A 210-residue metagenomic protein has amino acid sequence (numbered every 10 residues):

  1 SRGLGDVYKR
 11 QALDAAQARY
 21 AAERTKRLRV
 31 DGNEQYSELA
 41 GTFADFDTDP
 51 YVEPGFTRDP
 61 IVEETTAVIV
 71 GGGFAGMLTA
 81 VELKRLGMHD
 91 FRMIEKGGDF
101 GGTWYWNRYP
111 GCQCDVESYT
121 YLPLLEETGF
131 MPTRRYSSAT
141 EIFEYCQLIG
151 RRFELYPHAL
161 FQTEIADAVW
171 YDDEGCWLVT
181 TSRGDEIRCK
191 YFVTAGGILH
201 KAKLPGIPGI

Functional and structural regions predicted by a protein language model:
S1-Y8: Short, small-residue-biased leader/transition segments that mark boundaries at the very start of proteins
K9-P60: Non-catalytic terminal and boundary segments that flank Rossmann-like NAD(P)-dependent oxidoreductase
R19, R29, Y105-Y145: Glycine-rich active-site loop/strand segments that organize a redox cofactor
A40-T57, E64, L122-P132, S138-I142 (+1 more regions): Glycine-rich dinucleotide-binding loop and its adjacent helix/turn
E63-M93: N-terminal Rossmann-like FAD-binding beta1-loop-alpha1 element of flavoenzymes
K84-Y109: Glycine-rich FAD pyrophosphate-binding loop
T103-Y105, K190-Y191, A202-P208: Short, solvent-exposed loop/turn and secondary-structure capping segments
P132-H200: Feature captures the FAD/FMN-dependent oxidoreductase FAD-binding
